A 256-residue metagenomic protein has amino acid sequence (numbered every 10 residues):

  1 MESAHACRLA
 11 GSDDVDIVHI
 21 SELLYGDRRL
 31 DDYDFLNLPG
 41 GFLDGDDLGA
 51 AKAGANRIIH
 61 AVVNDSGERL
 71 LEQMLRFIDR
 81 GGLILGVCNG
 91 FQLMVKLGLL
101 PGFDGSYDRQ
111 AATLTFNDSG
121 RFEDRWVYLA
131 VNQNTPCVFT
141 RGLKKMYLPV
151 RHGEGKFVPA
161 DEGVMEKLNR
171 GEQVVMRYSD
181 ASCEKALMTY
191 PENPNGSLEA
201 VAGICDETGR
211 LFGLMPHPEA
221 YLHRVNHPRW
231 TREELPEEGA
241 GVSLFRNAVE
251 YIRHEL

Functional and structural regions predicted by a protein language model:
M1-V87, F91-R109, L114-E123, A160-N169 (+2 more regions): N-terminal beta1-alpha1 cap of cysteine-dependent amidohydrolase-like domains
V131-L256: C-terminal and late-domain segments of enzyme folds
